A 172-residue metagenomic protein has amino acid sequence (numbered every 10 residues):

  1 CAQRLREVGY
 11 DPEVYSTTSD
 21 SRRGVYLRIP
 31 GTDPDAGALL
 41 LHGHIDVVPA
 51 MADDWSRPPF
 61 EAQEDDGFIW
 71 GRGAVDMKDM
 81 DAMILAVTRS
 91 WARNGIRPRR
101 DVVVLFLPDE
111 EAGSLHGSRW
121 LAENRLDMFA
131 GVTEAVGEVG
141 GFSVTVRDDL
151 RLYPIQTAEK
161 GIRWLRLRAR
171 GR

Functional and structural regions predicted by a protein language model:
C1-A74, D81, W91-R100: Acidic/His- and Gly-rich active-site-bordering loop/insert found across diverse amide/peptide-bond hydrolases
Y15-T18, I155-K160: Short Gly/Pro-enriched turn/cap motifs at secondary-structure boundaries
T32, D46, D109, G141-S143 (+1 more regions): Short, glycine-/Ser/Thr-/acidic-enriched flexible segments
P49, I162-W164: Cytochrome P450
S56, A130, E159-G161: A short, structural micro-pattern
F68-I69, V75-Q156: Acidic/histidine-rich catalytic neighborhood of metal-dependent amide-processing enzymes
L165-R172: Polar, glycine-rich mid-to-C-terminal structural blocks that act as macromolecule-binding/assembly scaffolds
